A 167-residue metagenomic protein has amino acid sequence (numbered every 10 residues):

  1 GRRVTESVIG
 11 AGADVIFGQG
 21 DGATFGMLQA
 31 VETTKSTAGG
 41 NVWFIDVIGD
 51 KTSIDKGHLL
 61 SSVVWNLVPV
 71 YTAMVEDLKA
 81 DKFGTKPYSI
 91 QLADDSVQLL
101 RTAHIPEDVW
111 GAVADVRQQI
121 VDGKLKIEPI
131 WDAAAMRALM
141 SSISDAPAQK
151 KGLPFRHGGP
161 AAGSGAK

Functional and structural regions predicted by a protein language model:
G1-K167: A residue-level marker of the well-folded mature domains of exported/periplasmic proteins
